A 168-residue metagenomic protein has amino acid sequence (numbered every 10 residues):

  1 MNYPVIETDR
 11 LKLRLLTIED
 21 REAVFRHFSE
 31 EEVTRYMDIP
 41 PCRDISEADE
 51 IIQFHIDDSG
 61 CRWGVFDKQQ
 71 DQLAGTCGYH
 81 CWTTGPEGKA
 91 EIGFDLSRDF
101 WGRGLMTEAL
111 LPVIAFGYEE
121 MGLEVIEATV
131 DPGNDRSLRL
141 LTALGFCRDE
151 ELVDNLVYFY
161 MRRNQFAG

Functional and structural regions predicted by a protein language model:
M1-Y36, R62, F66-G168: Acyl-donor (CoA/ACP) binding surface of acyl/acetyltransferases
E32-Q53: Conserved GNAT-fold acetyl-CoA-binding loop/helix
E47, Q53-I56, V125, Y160: Juxtamembrane helix-loop transition sites at the ends of transmembrane segments in multi-pass membrane proteins
I52-F66: A short helix-loop-beta-strand connector motif used in the catalytic cores of GNAT acetyltransferases and, in some
